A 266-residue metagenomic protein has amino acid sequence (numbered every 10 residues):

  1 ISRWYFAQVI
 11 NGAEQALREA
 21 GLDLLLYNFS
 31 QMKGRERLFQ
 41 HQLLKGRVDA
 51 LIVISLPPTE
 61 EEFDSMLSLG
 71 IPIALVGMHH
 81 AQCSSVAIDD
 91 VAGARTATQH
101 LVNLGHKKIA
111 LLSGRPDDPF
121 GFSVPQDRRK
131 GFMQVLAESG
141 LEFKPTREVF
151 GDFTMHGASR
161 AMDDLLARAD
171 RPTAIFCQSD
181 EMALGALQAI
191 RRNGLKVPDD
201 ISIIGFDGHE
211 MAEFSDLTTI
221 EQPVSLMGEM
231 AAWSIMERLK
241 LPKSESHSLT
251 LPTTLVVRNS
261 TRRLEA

Functional and structural regions predicted by a protein language model:
I1-Y5, A20, Q42-R47: N-terminal helix-turn-helix/winged-helix DNA-binding helices and compositionally similar short basic alpha-helical
S2, S30, F153-T154: Short coil/turn segments
Q8-L25, E61, S68-L75, H79-A266: Bacterial carbohydrate/catabolite-sensing allosteric modules
S30-G34, I54-T59, E181: Short beta->alpha connector loops
S30-K45, G114-F122: Short, flexible, glycine-rich and Lys/Arg-enriched loop motifs at helix boundaries that contact anionic partners
L51: Intrinsically disordered, low-complexity polar regions and short flexible loop motifs
